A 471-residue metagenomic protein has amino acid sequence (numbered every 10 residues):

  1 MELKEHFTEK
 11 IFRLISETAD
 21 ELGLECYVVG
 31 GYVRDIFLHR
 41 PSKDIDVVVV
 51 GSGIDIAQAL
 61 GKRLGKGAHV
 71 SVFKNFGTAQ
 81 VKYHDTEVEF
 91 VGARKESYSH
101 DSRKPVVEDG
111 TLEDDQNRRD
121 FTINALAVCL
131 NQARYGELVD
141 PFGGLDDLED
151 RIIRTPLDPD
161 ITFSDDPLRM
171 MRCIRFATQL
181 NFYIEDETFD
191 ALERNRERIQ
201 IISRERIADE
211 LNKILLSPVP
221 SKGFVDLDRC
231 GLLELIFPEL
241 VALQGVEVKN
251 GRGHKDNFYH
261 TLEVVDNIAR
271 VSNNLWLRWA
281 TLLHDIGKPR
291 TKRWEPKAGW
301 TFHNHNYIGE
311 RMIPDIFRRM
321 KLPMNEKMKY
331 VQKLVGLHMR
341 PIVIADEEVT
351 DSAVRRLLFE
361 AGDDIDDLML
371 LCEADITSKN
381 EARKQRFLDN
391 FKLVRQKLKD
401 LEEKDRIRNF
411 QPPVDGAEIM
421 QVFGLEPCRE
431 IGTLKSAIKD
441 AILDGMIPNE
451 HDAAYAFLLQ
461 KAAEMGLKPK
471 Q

Functional and structural regions predicted by a protein language model:
M1-Q471: Catalytic cores of the polymerase beta-like nucleotidyltransferase superfamily and closely associated nucleotide
